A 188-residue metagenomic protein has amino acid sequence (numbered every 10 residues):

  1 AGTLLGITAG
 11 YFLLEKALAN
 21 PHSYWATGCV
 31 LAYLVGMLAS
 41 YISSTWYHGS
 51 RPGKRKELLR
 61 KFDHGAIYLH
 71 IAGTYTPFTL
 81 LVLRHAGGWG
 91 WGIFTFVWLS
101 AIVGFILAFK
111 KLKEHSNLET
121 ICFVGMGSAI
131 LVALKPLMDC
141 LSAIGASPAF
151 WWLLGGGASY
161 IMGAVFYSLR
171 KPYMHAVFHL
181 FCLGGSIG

Functional and structural regions predicted by a protein language model:
A1-G188: Multi-pass alpha-helical transmembrane bundles in non-GPCR membrane proteins that perform intramembrane catalysis
